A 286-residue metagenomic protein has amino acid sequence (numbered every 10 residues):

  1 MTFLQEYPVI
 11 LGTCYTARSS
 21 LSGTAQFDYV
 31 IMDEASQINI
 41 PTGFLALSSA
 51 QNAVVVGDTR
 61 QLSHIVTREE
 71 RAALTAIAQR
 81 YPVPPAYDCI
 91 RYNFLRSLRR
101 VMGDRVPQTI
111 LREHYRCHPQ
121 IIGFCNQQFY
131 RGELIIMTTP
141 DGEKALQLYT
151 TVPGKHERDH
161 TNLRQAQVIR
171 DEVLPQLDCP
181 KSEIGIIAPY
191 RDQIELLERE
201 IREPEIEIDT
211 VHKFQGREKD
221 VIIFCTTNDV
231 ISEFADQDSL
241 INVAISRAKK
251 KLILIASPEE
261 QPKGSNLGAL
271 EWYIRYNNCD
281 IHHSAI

Functional and structural regions predicted by a protein language model:
M1-T16, D209: Inter-Walker segment of RecA-like/P-loop motor cores
Y15-M32, S36-I286: Conserved helicase motor core of SF1/SF2 NTP-dependent helicases
